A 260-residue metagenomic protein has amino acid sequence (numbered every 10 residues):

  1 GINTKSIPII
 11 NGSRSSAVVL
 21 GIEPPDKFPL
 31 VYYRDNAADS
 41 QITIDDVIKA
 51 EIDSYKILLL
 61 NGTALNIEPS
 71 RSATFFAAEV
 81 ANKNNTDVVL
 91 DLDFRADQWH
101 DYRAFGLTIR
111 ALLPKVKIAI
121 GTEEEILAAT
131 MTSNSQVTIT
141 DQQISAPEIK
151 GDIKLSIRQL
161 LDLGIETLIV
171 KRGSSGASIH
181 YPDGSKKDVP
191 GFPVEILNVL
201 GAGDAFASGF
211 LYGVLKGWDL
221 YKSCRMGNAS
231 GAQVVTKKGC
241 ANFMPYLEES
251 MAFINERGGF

Functional and structural regions predicted by a protein language model:
G1-G62, M251-F260: Conserved N-terminal subdomain of the carbohydrate kinase-like
T4, T86-V88, L168: Hydrophobic anchor at the start of a short beta-strand that flanks the dinucleotide cofactor-binding loop
I10, N61, T122, K171 (+1 more regions): Conserved residues at the C-terminal ends of beta-strands
A37, G62-N66, G231, K237-C240: Glycine-rich phosphate/pyrophosphate-binding beta-alpha loops
I48, I109, I196: Acidic, amphipathic alpha-helical patches
I57, T63-R158, S175-A177: Conserved beta-alpha-beta core of the PfkB/ribokinase-like small-molecule kinase fold
E79, K83, T130-F260: Conserved phosphate-binding/catalytic region of the ribokinase-like
